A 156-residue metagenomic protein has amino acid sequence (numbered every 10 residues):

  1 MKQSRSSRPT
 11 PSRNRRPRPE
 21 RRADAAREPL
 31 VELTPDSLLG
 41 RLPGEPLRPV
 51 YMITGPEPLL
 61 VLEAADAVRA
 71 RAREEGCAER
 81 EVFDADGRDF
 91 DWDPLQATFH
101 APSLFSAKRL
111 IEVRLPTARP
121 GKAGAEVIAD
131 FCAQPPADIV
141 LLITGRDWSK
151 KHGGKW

Functional and structural regions predicted by a protein language model:
M1-W156: Conserved beta/loop motifs at nucleotide-recognition and modification sites
